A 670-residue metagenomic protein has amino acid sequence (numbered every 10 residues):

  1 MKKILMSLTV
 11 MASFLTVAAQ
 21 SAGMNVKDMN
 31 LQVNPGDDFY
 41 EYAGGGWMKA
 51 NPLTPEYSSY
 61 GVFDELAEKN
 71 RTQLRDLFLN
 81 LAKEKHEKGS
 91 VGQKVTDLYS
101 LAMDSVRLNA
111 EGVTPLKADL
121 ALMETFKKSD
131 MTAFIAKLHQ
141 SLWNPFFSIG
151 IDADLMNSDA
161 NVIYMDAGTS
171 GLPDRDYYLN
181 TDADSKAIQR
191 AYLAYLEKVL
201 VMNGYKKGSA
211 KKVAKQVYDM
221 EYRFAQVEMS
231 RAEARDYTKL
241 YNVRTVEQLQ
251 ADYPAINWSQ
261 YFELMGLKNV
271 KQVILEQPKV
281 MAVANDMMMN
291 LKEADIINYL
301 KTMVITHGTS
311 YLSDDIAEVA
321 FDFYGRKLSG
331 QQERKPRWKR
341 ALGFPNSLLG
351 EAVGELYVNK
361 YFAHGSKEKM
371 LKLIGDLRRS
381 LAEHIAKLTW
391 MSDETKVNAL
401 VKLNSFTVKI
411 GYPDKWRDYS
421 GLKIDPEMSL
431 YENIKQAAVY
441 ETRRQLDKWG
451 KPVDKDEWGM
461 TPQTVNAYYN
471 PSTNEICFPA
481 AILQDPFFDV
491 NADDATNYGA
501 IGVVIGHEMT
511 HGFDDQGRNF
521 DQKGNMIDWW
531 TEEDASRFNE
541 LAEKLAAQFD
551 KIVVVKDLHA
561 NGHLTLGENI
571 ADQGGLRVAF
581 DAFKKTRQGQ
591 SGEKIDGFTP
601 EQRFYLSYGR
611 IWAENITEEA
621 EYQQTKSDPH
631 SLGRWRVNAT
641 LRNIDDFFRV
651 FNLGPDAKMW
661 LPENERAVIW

Functional and structural regions predicted by a protein language model:
M1-S21: Bacterial Sec-dependent N-terminal signal peptides
A19-V26, A481: Cleaved targeting-peptide boundary
D28-K49, Y178, D182-V201, L566 (+1 more regions): Hydrophobic/aromatic-rich, well-ordered segments within soluble, folded domains that form packed cores
N34-D37, Y42-R107, L172: Active-site-surrounding "flap" and adjacent substrate/cofactor-binding loops of secreted or lumenal enzymes, prototyped
E56-F78, A210-V227, N497-V503, D596 (+1 more regions): Short secondary-structure subsegments characteristic of cysteine-rich extracellular domains
Y57, H86-E87, V91, V95 (+5 more regions): Short, glycine/acidic-rich hinge or "gate" loops at secondary-structure transitions that mediate conformational
A67, D252-A255, I274, P278 (+4 more regions): Intrinsically disordered, low-complexity linker/terminal regions across diverse proteins
L81-K372: Noncatalytic, helix-rich "gating/capping" subdomain that lines the substrate-entry/channel surface of large enzyme
